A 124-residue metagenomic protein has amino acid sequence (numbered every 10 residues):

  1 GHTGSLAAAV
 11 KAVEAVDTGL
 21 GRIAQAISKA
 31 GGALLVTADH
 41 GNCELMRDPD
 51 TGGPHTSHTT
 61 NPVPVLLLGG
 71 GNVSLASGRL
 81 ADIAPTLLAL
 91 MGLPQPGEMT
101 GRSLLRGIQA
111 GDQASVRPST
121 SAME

Functional and structural regions predicted by a protein language model:
G1-E124: Feature captures the catalytic ectodomains and active-site-proximal regions of enzymes that hydrolyze or transfer
